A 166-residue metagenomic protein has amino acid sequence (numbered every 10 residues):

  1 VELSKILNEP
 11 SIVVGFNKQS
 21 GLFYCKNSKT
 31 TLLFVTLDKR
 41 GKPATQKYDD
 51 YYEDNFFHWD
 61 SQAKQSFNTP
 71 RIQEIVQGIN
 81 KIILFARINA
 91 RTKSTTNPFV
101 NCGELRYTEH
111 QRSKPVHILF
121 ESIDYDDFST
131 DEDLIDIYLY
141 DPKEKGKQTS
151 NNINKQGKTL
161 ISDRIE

Functional and structural regions predicted by a protein language model:
V1-L7, R106, Y125, K158 (+1 more regions): Short intrinsically disordered, low-complexity coil segments enriched in acidic
V1-P98: Acidic, glycine-rich low-complexity segments with interspersed aromatic residues
R91-K147: Compact mixed alphabeta submodule
K143-E166: Short, charged surface segments at domain edges that flank catalytic/cofactor-binding sites
